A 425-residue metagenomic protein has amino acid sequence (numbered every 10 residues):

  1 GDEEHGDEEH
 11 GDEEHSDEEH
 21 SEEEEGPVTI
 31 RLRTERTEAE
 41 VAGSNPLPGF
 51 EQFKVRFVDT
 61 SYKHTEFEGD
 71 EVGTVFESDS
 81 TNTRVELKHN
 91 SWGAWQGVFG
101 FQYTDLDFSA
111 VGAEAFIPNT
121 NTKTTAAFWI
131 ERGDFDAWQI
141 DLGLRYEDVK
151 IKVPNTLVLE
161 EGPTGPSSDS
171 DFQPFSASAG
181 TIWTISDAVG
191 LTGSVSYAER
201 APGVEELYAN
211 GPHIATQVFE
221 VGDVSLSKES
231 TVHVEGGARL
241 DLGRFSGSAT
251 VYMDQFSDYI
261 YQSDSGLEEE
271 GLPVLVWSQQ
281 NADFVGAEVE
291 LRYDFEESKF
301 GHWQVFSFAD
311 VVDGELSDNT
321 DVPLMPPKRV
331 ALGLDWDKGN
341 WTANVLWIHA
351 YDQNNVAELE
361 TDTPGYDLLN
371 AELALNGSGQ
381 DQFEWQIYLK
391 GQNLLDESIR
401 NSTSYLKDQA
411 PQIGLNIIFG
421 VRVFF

Functional and structural regions predicted by a protein language model:
E25-A39, P166-G180, T184, A188-G190 (+7 more regions): Outer-membrane beta-barrel signature, preferentially recognizing the C-terminal barrel domain of Gram-negative
P27, E40, R56, H64-V72 (+8 more regions): Outer-membrane beta-barrel translocator domains and adjoining extracellular loop/strand segments of Gram-negative
I30-T184, G190, S196, S248-Y252 (+3 more regions): Face-selective signature of the C-terminal outer-membrane beta-barrel domain
A39-G43, T83-H89, A127-G133, A179-W183 (+8 more regions): Residues on the lipid-exposed face of transmembrane beta-strands in outer-membrane beta-barrel proteins
G43-G49, H89-G93, R132-A137, W183-D187 (+10 more regions): Outer-membrane beta-barrel strand-turn architecture
D59-K63, Y103-S109, F135-A137, Y146-K152 (+11 more regions): Transmembrane beta-strands of outer-membrane beta-barrel pores
G97, S246-F256, P273-Q353: Gram-negative outer-membrane beta-barrel transporters
E199-R200, Q255-S257, L375-F425: C-terminal beta-signal and adjacent terminal beta-strands/loops of Gram-negative outer-membrane beta-barrel proteins
